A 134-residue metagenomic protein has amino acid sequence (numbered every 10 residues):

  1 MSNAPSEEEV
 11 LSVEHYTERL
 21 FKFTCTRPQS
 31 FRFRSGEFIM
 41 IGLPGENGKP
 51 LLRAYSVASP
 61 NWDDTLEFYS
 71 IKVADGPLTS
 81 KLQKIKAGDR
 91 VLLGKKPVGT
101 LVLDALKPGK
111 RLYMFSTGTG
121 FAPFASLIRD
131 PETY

Functional and structural regions predicted by a protein language model:
S2-D89: Ferredoxin-reductase
P77-Y134: FNR/FR-type flavoprotein reductase catalytic core
